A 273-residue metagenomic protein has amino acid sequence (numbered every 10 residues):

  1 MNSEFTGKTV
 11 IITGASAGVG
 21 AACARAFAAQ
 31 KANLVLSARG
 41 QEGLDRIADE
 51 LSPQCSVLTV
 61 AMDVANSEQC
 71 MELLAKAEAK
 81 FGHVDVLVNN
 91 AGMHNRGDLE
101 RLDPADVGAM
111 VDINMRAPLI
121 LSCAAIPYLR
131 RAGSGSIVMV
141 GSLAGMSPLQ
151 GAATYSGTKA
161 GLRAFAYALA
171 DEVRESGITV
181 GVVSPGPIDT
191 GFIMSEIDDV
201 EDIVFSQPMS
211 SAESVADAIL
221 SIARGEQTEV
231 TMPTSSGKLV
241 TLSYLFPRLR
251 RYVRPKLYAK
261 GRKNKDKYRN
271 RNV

Functional and structural regions predicted by a protein language model:
T9, S16-A17: Conserved glycine-rich cofactor-binding loop
Q30-I47: Conserved glycine-rich Rossmann-like NAD(P)H-binding loop of the short-chain dehydrogenase/reductase
E42, M62-E72, P104: The beta1-alpha1 cofactor-binding region of Rossmann-like NAD(H)/NADP(H)-dependent oxidoreductases
D98-L99, D103-V111: Substrate-binding pocket helix/loop in short-chain dehydrogenase/reductase
S122, T158: Active-site helix of classical SDR
S142: Residue(s) in the substrate-gating loop at a strand-loop-helix junction that position the organic substrate next
E172-T234: SDR active-site lid
